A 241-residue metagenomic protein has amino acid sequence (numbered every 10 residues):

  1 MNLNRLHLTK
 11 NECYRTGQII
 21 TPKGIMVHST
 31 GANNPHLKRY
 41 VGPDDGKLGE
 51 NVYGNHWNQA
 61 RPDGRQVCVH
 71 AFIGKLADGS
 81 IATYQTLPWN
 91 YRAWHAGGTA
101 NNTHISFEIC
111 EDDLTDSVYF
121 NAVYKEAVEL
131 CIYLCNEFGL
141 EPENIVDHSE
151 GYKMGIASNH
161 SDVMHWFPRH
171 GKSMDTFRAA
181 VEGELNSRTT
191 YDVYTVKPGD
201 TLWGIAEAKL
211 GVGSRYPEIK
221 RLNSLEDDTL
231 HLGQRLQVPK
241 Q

Functional and structural regions predicted by a protein language model:
M1-A100: N-terminal catalytic cores of peptidoglycan-degrading enzymes
M1-L8, R15-T21, T103-I105, D112-D192 (+2 more regions): Basic/polar, cationic surfaces and motifs that engage anionic cell-wall and phosphate/carboxylate ligands
I20, G64, A100, D116-Y124 (+3 more regions): Solvent-exposed, acidic/flexible segments
T30-G31, W89, T99-N101, I105-T115 (+2 more regions): Cell-envelope and extracellular/periplasmic
R188-G213, Q234: Primarily a LysM-type cell-wall glycan-binding module
P217-T229: Short acidic beta-strand-loop surface patches of small beta-rich interaction domains
